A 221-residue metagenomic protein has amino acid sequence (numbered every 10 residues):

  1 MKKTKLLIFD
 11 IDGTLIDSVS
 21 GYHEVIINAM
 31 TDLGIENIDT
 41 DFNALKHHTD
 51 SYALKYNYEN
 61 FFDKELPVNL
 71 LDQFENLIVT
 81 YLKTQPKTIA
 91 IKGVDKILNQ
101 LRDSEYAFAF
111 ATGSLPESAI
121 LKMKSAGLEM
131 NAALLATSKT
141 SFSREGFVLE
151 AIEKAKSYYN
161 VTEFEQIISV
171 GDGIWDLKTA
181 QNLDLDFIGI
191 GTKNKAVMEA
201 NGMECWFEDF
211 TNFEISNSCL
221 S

Functional and structural regions predicted by a protein language model:
M1-N43, K55: Active-site neighborhood of HAD-like aspartate-dependent phosphohydrolases
I8, K83-F110: Short, acidic loop-to-helix structural element flanking the phosphoryl-transfer center in phosphate-processing enzymes
A29-M30, S51-E65, A151: Helix-loop "lid/cap" segments that line or gate small-molecule binding pockets
D41-F42, D72, M130-S143: A short, structured active-site edge motif that brings together acidic residues
Y58-K96: Metal-dependent phosphoesterase signature
I97-K124, L135-F142: Substrate-recognition element of Asp-dependent hydrolases with the DxDx(T/V) motif
L149-L177: Conserved Lys-Pro-Asp/Glu-containing loop-to-beta segment of HAD-superfamily phosphomonoesterases, centered on
S169-E208: Acidic, Mg2+-coordinating phosphoryl-transfer loop and its flanking beta/alpha structural elements, shared across
